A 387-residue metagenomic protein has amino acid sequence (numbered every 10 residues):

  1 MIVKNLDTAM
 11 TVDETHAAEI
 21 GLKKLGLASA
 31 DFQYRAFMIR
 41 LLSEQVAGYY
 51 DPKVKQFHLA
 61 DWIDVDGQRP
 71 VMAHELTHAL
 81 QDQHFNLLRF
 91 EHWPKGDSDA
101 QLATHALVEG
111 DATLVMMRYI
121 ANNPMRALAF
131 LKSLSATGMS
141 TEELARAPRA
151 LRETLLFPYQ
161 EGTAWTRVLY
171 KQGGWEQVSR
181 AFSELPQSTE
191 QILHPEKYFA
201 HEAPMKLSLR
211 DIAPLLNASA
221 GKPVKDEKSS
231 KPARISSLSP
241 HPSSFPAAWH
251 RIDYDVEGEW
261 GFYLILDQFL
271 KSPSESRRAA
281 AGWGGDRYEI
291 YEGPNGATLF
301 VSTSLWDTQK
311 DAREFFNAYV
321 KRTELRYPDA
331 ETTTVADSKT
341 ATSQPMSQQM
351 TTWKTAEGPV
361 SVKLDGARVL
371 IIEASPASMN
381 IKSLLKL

Functional and structural regions predicted by a protein language model:
I2-A9, D13, Q33-V54: Catalytic zinc-binding patch centered on the HExxH motif and its immediate surroundings that defines zinc-dependent
F57-A73, A103: Short pre-active-site segment immediately N-terminal to the catalytic Zn-binding motif
P70-A73, E109, T113-M116, T163 (+6 more regions): Extracytoplasmic/secreted envelope proteins and their assembly/folding machinery, especially bacterial periplasmic
V71, E75-Q83: Catalytic glutamate of the conserved HExxH
D82-S133, T137: Post-HExxH zinc-binding segment in Zn-dependent metallohydrolases
N123-K132, W175-E184, E331-T332: Surface-exposed patches in mature extracellular/periplasmic domains of secreted proteins
E142-G221, D226, P232, S244-A297 (+1 more regions): Pan-zinc metallopeptidase signature
G284-L387: C-terminal soluble interaction/assembly domains
